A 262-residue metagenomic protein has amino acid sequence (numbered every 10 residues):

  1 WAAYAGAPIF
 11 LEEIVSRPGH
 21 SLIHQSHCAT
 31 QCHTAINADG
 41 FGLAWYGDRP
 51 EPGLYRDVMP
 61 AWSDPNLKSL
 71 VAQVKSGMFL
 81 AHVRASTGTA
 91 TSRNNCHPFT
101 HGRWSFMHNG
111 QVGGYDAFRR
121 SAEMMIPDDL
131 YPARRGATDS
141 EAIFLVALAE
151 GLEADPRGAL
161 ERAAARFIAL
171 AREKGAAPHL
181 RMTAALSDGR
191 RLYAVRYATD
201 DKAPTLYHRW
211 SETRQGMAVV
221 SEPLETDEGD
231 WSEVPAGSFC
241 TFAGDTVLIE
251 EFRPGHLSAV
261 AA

Functional and structural regions predicted by a protein language model:
W1-M59, T199, G237-T241, T246-A261: Extreme N-terminus nucleophile/cap motif
S26-C28, V58-L70, A81-G102, A122-D128: Short acidic (Asp/Glu) patches
L43, L80, I143, A184 (+1 more regions): A residue-level signal for conserved active-site and pocket-lining positions in enzyme catalytic cores
D48, G114-I126, T246: Cytosolic regulatory regions built on CNB/CRP/Popeye-like sensor folds
S105-G114: Conserved beta-strand-loop-short alpha-helix elements that form and flank the Mn2+/Mg2+-coordinating active site
E123-A149: Long, charge-dense
E153-Y197: Catalytic core of PPM/PP2C metal-dependent serine/threonine phosphatase domains
K202-F239: A conserved acidic, glycine/proline-rich C-terminal tail/linker
